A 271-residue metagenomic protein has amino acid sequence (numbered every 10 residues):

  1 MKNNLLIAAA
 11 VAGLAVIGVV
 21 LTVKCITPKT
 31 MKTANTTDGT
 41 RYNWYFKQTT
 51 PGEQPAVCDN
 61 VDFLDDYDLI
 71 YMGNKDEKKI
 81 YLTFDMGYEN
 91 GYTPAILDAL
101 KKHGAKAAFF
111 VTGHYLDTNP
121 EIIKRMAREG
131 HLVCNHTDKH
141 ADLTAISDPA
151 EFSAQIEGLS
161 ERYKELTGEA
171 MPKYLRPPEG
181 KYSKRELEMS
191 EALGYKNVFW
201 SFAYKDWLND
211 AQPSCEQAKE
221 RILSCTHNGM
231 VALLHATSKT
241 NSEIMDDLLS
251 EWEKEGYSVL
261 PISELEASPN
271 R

Functional and structural regions predicted by a protein language model:
K2-T83, E89-L97, K102, Q217 (+2 more regions): N-terminal pre-catalytic segment of deacetylase/amide-hydrolase enzymes
F46-S147, Q155-K164, M171-P172, A267: Active-site beta->alpha N-cap acidic-glycine motif
A95, D117-T118, H140-S258, S263-R271: Catalytic domains of cell-wall/extracellular-matrix polysaccharide-remodeling enzymes, centered on de-N-acetylation
